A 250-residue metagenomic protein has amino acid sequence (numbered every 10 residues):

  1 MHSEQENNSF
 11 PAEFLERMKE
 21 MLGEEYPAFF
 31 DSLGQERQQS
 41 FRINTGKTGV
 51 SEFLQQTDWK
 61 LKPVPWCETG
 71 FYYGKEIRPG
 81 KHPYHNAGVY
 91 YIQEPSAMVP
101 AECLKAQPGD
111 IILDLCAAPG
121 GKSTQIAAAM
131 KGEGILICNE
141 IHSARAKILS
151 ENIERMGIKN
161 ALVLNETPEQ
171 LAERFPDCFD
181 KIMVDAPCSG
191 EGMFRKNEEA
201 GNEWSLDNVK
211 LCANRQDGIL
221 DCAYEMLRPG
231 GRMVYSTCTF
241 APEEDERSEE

Functional and structural regions predicted by a protein language model:
M1-E249: S-adenosylmethionine
